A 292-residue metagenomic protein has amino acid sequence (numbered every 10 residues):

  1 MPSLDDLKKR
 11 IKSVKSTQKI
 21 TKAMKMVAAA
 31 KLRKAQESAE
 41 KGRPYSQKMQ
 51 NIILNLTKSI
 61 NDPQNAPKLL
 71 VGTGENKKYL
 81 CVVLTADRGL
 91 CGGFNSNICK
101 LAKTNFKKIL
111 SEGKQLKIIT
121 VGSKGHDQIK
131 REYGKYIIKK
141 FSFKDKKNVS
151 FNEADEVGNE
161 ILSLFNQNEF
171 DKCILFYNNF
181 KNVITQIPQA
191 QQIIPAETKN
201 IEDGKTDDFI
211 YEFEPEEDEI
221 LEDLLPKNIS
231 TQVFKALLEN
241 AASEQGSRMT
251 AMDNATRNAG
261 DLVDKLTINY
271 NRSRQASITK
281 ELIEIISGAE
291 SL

Functional and structural regions predicted by a protein language model:
M1-L292: C-terminal beta-strand-loop-alpha-helix "lid" module of Rossmann-like NAD(P)-dependent dehydrogenases
